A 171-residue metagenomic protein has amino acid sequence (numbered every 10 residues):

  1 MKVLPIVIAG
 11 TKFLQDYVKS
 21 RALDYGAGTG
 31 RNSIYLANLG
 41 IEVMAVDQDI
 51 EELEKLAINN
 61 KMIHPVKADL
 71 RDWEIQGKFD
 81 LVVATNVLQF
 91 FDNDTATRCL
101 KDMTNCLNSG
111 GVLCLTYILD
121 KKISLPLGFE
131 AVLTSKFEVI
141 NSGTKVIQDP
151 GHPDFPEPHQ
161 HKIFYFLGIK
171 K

Functional and structural regions predicted by a protein language model:
M1-L23, G28-E74, F91, T95-R98 (+1 more regions): Class I (Rossmann-like) S-adenosyl-L-methionine-dependent methyltransferase catalytic domain, capturing the SAM-binding
V83: A conserved beta-strand element that flanks and buttresses the S-adenosyl-L-methionine
N86-V87: Short catalytic micro-motifs in class I SAM-dependent methyltransferases
T97-S109: A short glycine-rich, Lys/Arg-flanked "PGG" loop and its adjoining helix->strand segment in the class I
